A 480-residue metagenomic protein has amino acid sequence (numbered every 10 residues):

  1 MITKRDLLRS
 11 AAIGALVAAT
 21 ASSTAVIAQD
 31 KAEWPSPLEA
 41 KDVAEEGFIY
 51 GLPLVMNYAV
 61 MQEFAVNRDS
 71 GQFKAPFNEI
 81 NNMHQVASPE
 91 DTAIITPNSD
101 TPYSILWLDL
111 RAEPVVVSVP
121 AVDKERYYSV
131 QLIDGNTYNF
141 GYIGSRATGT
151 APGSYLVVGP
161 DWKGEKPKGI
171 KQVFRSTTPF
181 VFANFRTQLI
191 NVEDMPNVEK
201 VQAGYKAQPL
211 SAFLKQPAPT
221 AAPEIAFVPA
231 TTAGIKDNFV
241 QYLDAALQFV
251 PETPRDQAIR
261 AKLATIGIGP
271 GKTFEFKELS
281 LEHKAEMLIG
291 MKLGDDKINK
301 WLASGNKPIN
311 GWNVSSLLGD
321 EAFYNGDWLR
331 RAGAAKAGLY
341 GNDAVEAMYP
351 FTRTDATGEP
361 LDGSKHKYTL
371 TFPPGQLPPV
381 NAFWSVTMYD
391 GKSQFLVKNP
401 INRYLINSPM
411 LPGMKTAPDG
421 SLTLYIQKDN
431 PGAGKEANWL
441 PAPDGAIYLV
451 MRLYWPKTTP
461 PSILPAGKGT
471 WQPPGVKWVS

Functional and structural regions predicted by a protein language model:
M1, V26-A28: Short, low-complexity interaction segments enriched in Ser/Thr/Pro/Gly
M1-G14: N-terminal secretory signal peptides and thylakoid transit peptides that target proteins across membranes
A12, T24-A25, T387: Serine/proline-rich low-complexity intrinsically disordered segments, especially terminal tails, linkers
A18-V26: C-terminal segment of classical bacterial N-terminal signal peptides
Q29-S480: A compositional/structural signature for long, glycine/proline-rich flexible linkers and loops on extracytoplasmic
